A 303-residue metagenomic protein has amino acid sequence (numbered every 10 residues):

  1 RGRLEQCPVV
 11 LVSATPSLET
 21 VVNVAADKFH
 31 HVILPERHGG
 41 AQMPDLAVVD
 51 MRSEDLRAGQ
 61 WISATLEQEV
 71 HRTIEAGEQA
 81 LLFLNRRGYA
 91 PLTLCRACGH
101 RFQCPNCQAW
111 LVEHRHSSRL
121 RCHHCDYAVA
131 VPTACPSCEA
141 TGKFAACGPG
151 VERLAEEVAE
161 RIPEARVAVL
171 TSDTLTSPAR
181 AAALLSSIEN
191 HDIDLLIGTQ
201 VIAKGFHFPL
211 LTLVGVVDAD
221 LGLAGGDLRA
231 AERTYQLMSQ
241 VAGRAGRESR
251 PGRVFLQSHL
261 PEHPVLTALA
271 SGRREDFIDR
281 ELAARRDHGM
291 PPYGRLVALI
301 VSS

Functional and structural regions predicted by a protein language model:
R1-S303: Inter-lobe coupling/hinge segments of SF2-like helicase ATPases
